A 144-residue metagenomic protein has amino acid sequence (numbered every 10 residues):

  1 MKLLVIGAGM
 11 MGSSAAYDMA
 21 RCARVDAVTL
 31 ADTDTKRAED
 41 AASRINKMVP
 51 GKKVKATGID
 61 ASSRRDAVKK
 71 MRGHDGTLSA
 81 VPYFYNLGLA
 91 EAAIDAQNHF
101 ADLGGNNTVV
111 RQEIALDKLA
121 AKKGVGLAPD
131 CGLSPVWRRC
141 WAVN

Functional and structural regions predicted by a protein language model:
A8-G9: Glycine-rich Rossmann-fold phosphate-binding loop(s) that bind the pyrophosphate of adenine dinucleotide cofactors
G12-S13: N-terminal Rossmann-fold NAD(P) dinucleotide-binding loop
D34-R37: Helix N-cap at the beta1-alpha1 junction of Rossmann-like dinucleotide-binding domains, i.e., the first residues
V54-A56: Hydrophobic/aromatic anchor residues within beta-strands of the central parallel beta-sheet of Rossmann-like
G58-G76, Y85: Conserved Rossmann-fold cofactor-binding substructure of NAD(P)-dependent oxidoreductases
D95, L103-L127: Rossmann-fold NAD(P)-binding glycine/threonine-rich loop
K123, A128-N144: Rossmann-like NAD(P)H-binding beta-loop-alpha module
